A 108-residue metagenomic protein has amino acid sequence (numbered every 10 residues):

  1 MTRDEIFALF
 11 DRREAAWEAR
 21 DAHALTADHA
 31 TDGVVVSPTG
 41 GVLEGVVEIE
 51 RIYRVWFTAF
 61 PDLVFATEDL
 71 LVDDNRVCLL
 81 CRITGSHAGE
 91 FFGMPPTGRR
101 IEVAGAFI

Functional and structural regions predicted by a protein language model:
M1-I108: C-terminal and inter-domain tail/linker signature
